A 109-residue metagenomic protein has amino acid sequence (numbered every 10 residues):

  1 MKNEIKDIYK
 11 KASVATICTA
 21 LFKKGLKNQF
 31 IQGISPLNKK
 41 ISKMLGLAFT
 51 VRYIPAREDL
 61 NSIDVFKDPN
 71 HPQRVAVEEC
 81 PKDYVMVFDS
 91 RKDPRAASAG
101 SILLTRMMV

Functional and structural regions predicted by a protein language model:
K6-H71: N-terminal low-complexity or amphipathic/hydrophobic leaders
V75-V109: Extracellular/luminal Protease-associated
